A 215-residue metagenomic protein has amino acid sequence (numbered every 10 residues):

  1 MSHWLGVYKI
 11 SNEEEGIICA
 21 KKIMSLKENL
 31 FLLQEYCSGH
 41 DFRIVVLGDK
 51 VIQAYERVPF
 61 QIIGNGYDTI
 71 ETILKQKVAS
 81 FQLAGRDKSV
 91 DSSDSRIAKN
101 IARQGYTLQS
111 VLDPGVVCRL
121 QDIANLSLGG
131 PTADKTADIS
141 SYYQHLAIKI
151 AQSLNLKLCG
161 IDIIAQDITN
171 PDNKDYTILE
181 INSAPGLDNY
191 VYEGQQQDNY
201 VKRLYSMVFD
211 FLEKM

Functional and structural regions predicted by a protein language model:
M1-S95, S140-H145: Active-site nucleotide/adenylate-binding loops and adjacent lid/helix of ATP-dependent enzymes
H3-Y8, Q53-Y55, I97, I101 (+5 more regions): Generic hydrophobic/packing signal
L26-K27, V78-T169: A long amphipathic alpha-helix within ATP-dependent nucleotide-binding catalytic cores
Q34, I161, L179: Active-site flanking residues adjacent to catalytic metal/cofactor-binding acidic residues
L47-D49, V58-I62, Y67-I70, I163 (+2 more regions): Generic preference for flexible, low-structure residues
T132-S141, Q152-L156, A165-M215: C-terminal active-site "lid" helix and adjoining low-complexity regulatory extension at the edge of ATP-using catalytic
